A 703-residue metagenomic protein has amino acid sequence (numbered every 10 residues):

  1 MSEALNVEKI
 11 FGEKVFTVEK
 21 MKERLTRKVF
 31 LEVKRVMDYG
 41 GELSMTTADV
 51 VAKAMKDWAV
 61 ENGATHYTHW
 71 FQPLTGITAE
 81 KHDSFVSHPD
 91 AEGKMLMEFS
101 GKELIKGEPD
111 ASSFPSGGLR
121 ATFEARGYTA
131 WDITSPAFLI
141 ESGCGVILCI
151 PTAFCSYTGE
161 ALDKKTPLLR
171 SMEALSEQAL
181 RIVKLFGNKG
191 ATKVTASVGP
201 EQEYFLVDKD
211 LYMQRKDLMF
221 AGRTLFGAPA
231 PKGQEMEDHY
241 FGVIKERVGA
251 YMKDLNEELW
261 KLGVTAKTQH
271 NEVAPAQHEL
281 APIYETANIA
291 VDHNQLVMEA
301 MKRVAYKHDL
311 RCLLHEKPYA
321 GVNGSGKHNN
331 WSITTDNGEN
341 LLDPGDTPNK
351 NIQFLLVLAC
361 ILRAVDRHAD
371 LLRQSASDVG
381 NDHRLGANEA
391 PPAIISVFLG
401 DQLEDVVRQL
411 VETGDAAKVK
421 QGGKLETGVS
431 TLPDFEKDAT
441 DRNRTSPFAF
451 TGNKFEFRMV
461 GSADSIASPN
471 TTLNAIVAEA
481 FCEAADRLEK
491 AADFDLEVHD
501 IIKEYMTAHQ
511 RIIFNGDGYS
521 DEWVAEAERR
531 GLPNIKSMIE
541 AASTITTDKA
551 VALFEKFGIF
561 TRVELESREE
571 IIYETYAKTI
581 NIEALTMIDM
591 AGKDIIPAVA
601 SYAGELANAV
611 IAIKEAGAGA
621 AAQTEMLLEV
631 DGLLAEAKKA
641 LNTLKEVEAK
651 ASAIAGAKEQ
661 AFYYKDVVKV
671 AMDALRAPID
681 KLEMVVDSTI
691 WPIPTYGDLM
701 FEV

Functional and structural regions predicted by a protein language model:
S2-V33, S44, R126-W131, P136-C149 (+2 more regions): Catalytic pocket of metal/acid-base enzymes, prominently hydrolases
N6-T17, V36-D38, P231-Y240: Gly-rich Lys/Arg/Thr-decorated short loops/hinges at beta-loop-alpha junctions or inter-strand turns that position
F11-S100, K106-F123: Histidine/acidic residue-rich metal-binding segments in metalloenzymes
T47-V51, F71-P73, K102-E103, D210 (+3 more regions): Active-site-proximal loop/turn and secondary-structure-junction residues that shape catalytic pockets, frequently
A64, T68-W70, H293-K307, I333 (+3 more regions): Hydrophobic/aromatic-rich, well-ordered segments within soluble, folded domains that form packed cores
G76-E92, P109-S112, R215, G222-T224 (+4 more regions): Short linear, low-complexity motifs centered on an aromatic residue
R126-L314, N323-G326, I333-E570: Glycine-rich, acidic/polar active-site loops that bind/position phosphate-bearing ligands
I502, T507-V703: C-terminal amphipathic alpha-helical interaction region
